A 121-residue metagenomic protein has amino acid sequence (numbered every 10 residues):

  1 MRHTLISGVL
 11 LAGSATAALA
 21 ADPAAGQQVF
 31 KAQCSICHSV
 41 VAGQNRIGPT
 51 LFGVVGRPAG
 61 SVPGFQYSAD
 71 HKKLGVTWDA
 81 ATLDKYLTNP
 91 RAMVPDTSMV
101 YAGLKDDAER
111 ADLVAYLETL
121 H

Functional and structural regions predicted by a protein language model:
M1-V9: Bacterial N-terminal signal peptides that target proteins for export
G13-A15, A21: N-terminal signal peptide c-region/cleavage motif recognized by signal peptidases
A21-Q44, L51: Sequence/structural segment immediately N-terminal to covalent heme-attachment motifs in c-type and related
A25, V29, R46, T50 (+3 more regions): Extracytoplasmic/secreted proteins, especially bacterial periplasmic and envelope-associated proteins
T50-G56: Short cysteine/histidine-rich metal-coordination sites, predominantly Zn2+-binding motifs
A59: Short aromatic-acidic-glycine turn motif
P63-D84: Short Fe-S-cluster ligation motifs
T77-H121: C-terminal capping alpha-helices of c-type cytochrome domains
